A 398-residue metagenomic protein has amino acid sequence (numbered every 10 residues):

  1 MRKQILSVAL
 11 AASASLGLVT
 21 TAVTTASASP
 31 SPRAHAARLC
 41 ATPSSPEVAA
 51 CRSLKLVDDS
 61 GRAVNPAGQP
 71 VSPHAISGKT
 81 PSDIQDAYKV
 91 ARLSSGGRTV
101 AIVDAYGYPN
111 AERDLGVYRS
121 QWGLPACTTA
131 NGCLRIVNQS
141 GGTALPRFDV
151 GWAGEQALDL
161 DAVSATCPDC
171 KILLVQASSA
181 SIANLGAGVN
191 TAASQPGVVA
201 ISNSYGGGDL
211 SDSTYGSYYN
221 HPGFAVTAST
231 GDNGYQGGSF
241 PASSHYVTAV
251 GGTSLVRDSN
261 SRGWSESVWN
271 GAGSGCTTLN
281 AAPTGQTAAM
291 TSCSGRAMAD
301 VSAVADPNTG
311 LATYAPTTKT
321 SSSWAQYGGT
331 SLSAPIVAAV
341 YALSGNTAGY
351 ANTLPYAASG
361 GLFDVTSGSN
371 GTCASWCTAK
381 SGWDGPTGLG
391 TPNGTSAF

Functional and structural regions predicted by a protein language model:
R2-S178, V198, S204, A225-T227 (+2 more regions): N-terminal zymogen propeptides
A165-T166, L174-F398: Extracellular protease catalytic domains of secreted zymogens
